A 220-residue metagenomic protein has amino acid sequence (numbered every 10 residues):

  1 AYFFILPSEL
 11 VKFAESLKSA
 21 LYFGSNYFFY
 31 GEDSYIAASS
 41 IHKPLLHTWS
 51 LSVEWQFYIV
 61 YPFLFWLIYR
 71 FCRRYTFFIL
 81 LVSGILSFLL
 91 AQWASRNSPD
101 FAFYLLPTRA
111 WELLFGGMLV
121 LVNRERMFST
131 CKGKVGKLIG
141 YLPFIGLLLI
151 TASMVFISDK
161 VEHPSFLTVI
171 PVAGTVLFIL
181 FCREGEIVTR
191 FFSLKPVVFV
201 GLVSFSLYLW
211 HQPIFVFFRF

Functional and structural regions predicted by a protein language model:
A1-F220: Membrane-interface helix/loop caps of multi-pass membrane proteins
